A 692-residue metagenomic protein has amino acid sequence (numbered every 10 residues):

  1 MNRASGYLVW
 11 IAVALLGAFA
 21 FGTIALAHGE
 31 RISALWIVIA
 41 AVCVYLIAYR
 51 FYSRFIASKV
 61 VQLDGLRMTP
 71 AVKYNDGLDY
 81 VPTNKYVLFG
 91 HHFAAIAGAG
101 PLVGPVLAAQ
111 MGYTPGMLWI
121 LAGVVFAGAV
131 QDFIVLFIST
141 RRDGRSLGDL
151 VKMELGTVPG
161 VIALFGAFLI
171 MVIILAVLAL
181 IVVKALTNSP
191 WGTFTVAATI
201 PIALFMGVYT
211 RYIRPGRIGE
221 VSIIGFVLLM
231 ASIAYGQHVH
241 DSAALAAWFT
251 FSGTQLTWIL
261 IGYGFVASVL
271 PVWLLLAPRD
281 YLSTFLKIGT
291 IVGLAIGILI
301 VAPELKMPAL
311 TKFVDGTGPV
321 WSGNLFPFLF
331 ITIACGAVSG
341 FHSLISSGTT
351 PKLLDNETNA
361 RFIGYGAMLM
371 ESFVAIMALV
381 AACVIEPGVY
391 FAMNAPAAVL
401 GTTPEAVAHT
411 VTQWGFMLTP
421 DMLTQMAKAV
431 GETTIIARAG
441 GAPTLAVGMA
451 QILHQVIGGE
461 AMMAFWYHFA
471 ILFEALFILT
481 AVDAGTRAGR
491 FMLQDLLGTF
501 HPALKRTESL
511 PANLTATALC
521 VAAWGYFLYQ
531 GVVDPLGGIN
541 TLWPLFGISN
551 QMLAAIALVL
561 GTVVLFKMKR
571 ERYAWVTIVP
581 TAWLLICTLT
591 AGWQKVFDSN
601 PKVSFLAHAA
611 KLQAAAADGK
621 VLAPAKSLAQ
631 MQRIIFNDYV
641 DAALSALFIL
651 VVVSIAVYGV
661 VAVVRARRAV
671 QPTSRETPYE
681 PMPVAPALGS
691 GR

Functional and structural regions predicted by a protein language model:
M1-L15, I47-P101, T284, N324 (+2 more regions): Membrane-interface "cap" regions at the ends of multi-pass membrane proteins
A18-R31, G100-L102, T114, V172-N188 (+12 more regions): Transmembrane helix-loop junctions in multi-pass membrane proteins
G22-H28, S33, D79-R142, M153-T157 (+7 more regions): Membrane-interface helix-loop-helix modules in multi-pass membrane proteins
R31-R50, A108-I138, G148, W191-A203 (+2 more regions): Extracellular loop-to-transmembrane helix junctions
L35-C43, I47, S53-V60, G166 (+8 more regions): Membrane-interface loop-to-helix entry segments
S53-V81, L107, M117, L121 (+6 more regions): Flexible loop linkers connecting adjacent transmembrane helices in multi-pass alpha-helical membrane transporters
E154-V172, G364-F373, A439-G441, G459-A470 (+3 more regions): Loop-to-transmembrane helix boundary motifs in multi-pass membrane proteins
I298-V314, L369-G448, A484, Y529-D534: Extracellular/periplasmic helix-exit of transmembrane alpha-helices
